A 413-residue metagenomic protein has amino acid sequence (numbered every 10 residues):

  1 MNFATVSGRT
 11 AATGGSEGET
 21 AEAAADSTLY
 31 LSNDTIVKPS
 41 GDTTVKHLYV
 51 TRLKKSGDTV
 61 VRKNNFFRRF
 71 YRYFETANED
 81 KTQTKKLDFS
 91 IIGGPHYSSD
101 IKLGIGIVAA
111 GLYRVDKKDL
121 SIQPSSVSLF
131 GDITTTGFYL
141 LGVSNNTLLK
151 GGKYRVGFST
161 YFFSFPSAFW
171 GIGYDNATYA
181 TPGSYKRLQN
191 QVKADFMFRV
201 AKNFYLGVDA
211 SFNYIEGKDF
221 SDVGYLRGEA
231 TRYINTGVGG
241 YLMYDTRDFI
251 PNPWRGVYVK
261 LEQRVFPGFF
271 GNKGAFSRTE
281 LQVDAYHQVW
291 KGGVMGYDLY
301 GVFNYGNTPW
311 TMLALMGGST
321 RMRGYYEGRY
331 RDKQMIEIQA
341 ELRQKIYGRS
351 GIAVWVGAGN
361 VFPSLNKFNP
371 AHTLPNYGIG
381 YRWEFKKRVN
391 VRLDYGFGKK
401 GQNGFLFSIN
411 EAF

Functional and structural regions predicted by a protein language model:
M1-T28: Bacterial Sec-dependent N-terminal signal peptides
S27, D34-T35, T43, D58-T59 (+1 more regions): Coil residues (strongly favoring Ser/Thr
A77-L87, V115-P124, K150-R155, K202-N203 (+5 more regions): Short loop/turn motifs that connect adjacent beta-strands in outer-membrane beta-barrel proteins
D80-I91, H96-I234, N390, G398-F413: Gram-negative/organellar outer-membrane beta-barrel architecture
D88-Y97, I122-T135, L141, V257-G268 (+4 more regions): Transmembrane beta-strand segments that form the barrel wall of outer-membrane beta-barrel proteins
F89-I91, I105-I107, Y139-V143, L188-A194 (+8 more regions): Hydrophobic, lipid-facing positions within transmembrane beta-strands of outer-membrane proteins
I91-G93, A109, V127-G131, V156-T160 (+9 more regions): Membrane-embedded beta-strand positions of outer-membrane beta-barrel proteins
G239, M243, R247-I346: C-terminal outer-membrane beta-barrel translocator/porin domains of Gram-negative envelope proteins and their
